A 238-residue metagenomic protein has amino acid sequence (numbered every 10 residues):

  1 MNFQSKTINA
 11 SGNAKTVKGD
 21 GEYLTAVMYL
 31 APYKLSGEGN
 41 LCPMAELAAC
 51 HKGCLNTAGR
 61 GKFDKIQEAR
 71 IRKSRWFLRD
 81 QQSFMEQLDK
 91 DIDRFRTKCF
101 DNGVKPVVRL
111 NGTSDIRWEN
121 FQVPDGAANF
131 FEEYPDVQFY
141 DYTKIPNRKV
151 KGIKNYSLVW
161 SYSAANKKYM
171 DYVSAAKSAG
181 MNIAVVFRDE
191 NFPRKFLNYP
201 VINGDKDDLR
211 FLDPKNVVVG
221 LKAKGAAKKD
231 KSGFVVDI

Functional and structural regions predicted by a protein language model:
M1-I238: Class I S-adenosyl-L-methionine
